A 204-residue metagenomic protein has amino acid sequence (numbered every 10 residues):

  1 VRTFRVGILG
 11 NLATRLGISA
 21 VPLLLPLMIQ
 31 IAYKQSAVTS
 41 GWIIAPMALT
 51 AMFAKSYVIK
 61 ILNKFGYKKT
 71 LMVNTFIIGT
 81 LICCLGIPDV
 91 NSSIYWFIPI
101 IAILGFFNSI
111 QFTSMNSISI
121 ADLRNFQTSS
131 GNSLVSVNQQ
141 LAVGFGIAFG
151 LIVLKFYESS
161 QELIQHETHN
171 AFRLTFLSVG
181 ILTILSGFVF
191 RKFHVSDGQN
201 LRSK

Functional and structural regions predicted by a protein language model:
V1-E158, E167-D197: 12-transmembrane solute porter fold
E162-I164, S196-K204: Short, Lys/Arg-enriched, Gly/Pro-containing loop segments at transmembrane-helix junctions of multi-pass membrane
